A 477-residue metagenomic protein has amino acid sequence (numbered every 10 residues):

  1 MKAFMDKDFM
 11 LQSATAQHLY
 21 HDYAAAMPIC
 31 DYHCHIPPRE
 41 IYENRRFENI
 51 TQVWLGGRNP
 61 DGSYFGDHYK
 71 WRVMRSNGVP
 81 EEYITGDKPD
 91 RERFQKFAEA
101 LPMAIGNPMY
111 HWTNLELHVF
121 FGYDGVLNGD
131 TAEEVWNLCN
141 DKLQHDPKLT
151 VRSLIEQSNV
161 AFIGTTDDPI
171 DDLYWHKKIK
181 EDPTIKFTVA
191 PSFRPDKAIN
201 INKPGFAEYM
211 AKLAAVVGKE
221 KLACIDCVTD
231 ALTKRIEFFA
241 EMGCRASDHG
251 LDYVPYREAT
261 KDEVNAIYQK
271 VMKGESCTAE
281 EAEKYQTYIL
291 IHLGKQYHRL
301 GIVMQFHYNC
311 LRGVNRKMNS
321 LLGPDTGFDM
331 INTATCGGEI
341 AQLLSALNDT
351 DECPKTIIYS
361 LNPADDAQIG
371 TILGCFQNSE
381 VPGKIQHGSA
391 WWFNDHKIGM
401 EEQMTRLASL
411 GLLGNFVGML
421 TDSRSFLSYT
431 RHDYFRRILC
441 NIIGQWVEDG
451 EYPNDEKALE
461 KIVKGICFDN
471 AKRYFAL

Functional and structural regions predicted by a protein language model:
K2-L300, E352-P354, I358-G370, G374-L477: Metal-cofactor-binding active-site regions of metalloenzymes
E43-N44, K317-N319: Short secondary-structure transition/capping segments
M304-F306: C-terminal amphipathic alpha-helical interaction region
C310, N315: Hard-cation-handling environments
N319-G327: Short glycine/proline- and charge-enriched loop/turn segments that cap or connect secondary-structure elements
T333-I340: Divalent-cation-assisted or electrostatically stabilized phosphate/pyrophosphate-binding catalytic cores
L343-D349: Short, basic/hydrophobic alpha-helical segments
